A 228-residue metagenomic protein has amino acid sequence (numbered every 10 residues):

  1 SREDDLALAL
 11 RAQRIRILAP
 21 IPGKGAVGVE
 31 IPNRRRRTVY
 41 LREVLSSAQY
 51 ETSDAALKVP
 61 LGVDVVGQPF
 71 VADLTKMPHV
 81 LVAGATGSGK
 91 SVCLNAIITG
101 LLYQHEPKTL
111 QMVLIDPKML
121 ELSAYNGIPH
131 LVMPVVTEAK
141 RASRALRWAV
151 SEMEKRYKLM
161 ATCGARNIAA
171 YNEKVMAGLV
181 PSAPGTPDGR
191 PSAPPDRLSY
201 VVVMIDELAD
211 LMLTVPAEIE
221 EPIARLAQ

Functional and structural regions predicted by a protein language model:
S1-E3, K24-V59, V63-M77, G100 (+2 more regions): P-loop NTPase motor-domain active sites and their immediate coupling elements
L6: Cytosolic ligand/metal-binding cores
R14-L18: A short linear hydrophobic-aromatic micro-motif
A19, G84: The Walker A (P-loop) glycine that initiates the GxxxxGKT/S ATP-binding motif of P-loop NTPases
T75, L102-K140, R144-A145: P-loop NTPase switch/communication element
V80-L81: Short hydrophobic/aromatic beta-strand immediately N-terminal to the Walker A/P-loop
G89: Conserved glycine(s) of the Walker
C93, I97: Hydrophobic positions on the alpha1 helix immediately C-terminal to the Walker A/P-loop
